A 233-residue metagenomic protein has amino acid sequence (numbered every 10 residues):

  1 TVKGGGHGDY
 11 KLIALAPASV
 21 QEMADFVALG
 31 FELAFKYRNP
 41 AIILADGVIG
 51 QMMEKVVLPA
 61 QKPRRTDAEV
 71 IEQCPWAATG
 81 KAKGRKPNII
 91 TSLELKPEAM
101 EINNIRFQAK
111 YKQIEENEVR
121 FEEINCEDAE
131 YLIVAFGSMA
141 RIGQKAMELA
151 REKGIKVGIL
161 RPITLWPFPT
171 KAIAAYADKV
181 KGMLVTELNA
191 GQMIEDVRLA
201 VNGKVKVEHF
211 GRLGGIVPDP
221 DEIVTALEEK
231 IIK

Functional and structural regions predicted by a protein language model:
T1-G47: Conserved thiamine diphosphate
D25-A28, M52-P59, D196-R198, P220-E222: Short acidic, glycine/serine/threonine-rich loops at helix termini
A28-L33, L58-Q61, K145-G154, A174-D178 (+1 more regions): Short, solvent-exposed amphipathic alpha-helical segments in soluble enzyme and RNA/protein-processing domains
R38-E123: Conformationally flexible catalytic loops at phosphate/diphosphate-handling active centers
A45-M52, G137-M139, A190, G214: Glycine-rich beta-alpha junction loops
R120-K156, L160, W166-A172: Redox- and metal-dependent alpha/beta enzyme cores, enriched for Fe-S-associated oxidoreductases and cofactor-handling
E187-K233: Peripheral docking tails and interdomain loops at the edges of cofactor- or intermediate-handling domains
